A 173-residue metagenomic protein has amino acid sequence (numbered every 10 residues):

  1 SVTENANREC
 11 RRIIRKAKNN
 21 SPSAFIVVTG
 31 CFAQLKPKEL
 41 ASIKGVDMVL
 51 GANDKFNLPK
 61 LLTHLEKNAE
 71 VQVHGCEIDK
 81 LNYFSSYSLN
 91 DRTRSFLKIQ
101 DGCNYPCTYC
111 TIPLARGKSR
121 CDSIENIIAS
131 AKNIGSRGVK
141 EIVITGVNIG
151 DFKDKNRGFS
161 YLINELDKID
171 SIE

Functional and structural regions predicted by a protein language model:
S1-D151, N164-L166: Proteins enriched for Cys/Gly/acidic motifs involved in redox and nucleic-acid/cofactor modification
D154: Extended, folded domain segments that form the structural surfaces/walls around functional sites
R157-E173: Alpha-helix-loop-beta-strand connector modules within alpha/beta enzyme cores
